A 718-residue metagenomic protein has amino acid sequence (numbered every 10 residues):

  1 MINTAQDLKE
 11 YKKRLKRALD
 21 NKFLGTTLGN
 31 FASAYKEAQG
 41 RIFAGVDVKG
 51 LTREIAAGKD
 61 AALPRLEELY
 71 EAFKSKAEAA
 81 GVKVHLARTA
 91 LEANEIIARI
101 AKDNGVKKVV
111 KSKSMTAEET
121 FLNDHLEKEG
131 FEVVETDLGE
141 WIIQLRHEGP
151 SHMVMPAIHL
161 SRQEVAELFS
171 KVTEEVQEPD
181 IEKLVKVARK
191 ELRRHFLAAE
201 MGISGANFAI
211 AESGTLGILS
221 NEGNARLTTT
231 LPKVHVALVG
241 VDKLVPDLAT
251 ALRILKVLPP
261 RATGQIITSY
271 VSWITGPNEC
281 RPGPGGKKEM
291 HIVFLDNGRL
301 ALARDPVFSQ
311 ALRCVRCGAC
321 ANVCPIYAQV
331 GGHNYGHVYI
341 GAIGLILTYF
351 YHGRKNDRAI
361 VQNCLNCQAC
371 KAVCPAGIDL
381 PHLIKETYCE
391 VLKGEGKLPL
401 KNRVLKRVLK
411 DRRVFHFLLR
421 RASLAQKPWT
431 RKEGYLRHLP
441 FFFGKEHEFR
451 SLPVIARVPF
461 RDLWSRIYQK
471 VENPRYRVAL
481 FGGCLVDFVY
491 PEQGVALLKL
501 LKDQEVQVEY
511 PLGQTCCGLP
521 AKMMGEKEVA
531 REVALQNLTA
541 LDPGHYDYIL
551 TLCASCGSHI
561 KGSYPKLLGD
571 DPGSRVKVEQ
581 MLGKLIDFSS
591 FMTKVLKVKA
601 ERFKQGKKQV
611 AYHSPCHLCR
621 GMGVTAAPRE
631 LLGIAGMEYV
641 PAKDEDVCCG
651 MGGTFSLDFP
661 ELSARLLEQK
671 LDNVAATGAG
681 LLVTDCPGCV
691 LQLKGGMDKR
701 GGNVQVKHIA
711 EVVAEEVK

Functional and structural regions predicted by a protein language model:
M1-N3, R354-L392, E509, V529-Q536: Gly/lys/ser-thr-rich phosphate-binding loops in alpha/beta enzymes that coordinate phosphoanhydride or phosphate groups
M1-V307: The feature marks the mature, well-folded catalytic cores of soluble enzymes
G45-V48, I96-D103, K113-E200, N207-S220 (+5 more regions): Iron-sulfur cluster-binding electron-transfer modules in prokaryotic oxidoreductases
A93, C324, L585: Residue-level signal for inorganic ion chemistry
A225-L244, R316, L345, F350 (+1 more regions): Gly/Ser/Thr-rich active-site loops/lids in small-molecule metabolic enzymes that frequently grip phosphoryl groups
F294-C317, G344-C367: Ferredoxin-like iron-sulfur electron-transfer modules
A311-C317, A321, V361-K371, Q514 (+4 more regions): Residues immediately within or flanking Cys/His clusters that coordinate Zn2+ in small zinc-binding modules
A319-L347, N363, A369-E390, H559-K561 (+1 more regions): Iron-sulfur cluster-binding cysteine motifs and their immediate structural context in ferredoxin-like electron-transfer
